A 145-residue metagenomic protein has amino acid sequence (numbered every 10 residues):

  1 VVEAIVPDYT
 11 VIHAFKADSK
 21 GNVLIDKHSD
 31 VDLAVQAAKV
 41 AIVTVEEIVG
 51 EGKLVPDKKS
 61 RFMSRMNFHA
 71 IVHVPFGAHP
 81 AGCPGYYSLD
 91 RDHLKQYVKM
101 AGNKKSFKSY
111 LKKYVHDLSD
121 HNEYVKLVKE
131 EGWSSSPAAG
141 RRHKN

Functional and structural regions predicted by a protein language model:
V1-N145: Conserved phosphate- and dinucleotide-binding cores of soluble alpha/beta proteins, encompassing both enzyme active
